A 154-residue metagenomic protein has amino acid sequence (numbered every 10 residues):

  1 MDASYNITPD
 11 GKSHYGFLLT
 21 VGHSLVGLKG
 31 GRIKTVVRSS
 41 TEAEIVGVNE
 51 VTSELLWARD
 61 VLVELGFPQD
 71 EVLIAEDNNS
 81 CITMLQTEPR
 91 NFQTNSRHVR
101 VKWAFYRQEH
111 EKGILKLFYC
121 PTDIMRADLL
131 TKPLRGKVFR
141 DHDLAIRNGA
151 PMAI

Functional and structural regions predicted by a protein language model:
M1-T41: RNase H-like nuclease fold core
K34-I154: RNase H-like nuclease module associated with reverse transcription
